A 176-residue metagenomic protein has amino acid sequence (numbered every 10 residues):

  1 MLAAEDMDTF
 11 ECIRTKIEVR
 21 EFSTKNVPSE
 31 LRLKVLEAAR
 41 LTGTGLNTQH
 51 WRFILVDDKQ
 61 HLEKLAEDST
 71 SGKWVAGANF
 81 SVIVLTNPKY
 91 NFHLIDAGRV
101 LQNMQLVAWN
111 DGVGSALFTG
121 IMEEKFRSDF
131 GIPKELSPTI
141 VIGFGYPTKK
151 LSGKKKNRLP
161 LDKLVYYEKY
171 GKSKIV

Functional and structural regions predicted by a protein language model:
M1-V176: Acidic, surface-exposed loops and disordered segments
